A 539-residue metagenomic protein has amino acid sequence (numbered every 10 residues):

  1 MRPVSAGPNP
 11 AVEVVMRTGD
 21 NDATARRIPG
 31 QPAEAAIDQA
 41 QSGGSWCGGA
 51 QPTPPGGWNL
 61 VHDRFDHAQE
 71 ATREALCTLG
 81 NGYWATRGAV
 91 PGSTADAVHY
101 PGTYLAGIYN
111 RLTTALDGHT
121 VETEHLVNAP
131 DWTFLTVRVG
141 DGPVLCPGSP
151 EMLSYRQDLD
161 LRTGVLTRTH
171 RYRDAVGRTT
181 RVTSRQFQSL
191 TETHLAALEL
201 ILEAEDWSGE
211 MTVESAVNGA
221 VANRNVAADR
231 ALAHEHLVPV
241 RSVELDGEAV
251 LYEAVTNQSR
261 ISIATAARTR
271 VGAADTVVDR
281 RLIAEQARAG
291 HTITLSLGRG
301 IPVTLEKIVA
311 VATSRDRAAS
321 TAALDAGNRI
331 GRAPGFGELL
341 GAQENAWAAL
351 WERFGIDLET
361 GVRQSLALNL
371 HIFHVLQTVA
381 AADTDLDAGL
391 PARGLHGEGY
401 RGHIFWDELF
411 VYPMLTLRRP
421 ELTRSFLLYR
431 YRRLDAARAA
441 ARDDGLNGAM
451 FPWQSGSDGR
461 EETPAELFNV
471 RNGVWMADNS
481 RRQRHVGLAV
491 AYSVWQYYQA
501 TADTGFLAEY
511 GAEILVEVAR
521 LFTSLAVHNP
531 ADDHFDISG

Functional and structural regions predicted by a protein language model:
M1-G48: Actinobacteria-biased recognition of intrinsically disordered, low-complexity terminal regions
G43-L368: Beta-sandwich/jelly-roll carbohydrate-recognition scaffolds of carbohydrate-active enzymes
W207, M211, R315-A319, F354-L358 (+2 more regions): Inter-helical turn/loop segments and adjacent helix faces that build the functional surface of alpha-helical bundle
V217-G219, A388-G394, F535-G539: Short, conserved phosphate-binding/catalytic loop or strand-edge motifs used in phosphoryl-/nucleotidyl-transfer
L339-Q499: Substrate-binding groove/exosite segments of carbohydrate-active enzymes
L422-S425, F506, I514: Alpha-helical positions within canonical tetratricopeptide repeat
L521-G539: Acidic/histidine-rich catalytic neighborhood
